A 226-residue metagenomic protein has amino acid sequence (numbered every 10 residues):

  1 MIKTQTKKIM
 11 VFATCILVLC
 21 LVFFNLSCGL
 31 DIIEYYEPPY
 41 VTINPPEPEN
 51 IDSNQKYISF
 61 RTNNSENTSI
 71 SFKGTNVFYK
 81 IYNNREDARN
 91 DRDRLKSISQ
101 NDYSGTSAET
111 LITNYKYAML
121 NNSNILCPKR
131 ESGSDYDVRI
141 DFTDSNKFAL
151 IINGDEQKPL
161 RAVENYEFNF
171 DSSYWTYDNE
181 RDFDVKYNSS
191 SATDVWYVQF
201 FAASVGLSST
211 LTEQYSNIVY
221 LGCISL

Functional and structural regions predicted by a protein language model:
M1-G29: Sec-dependent bacterial lipoprotein signal peptides
T14, L19, S27, L126 (+2 more regions): The N-terminal extracellular segments of secreted preproproteins, especially immediately downstream of signal
V18, N50, N67, S190-A192: Generic marker of residues within folded, mature protein domains
L19, F24, I32, M119 (+1 more regions): Extracellular/secretory pathway and lumenal proteins
G29-S71, L211-L226: Pro/Thr/Ser/Gly-rich low-complexity, intrinsically disordered linker/stalk tracts
N63-S65, I81-N84, A202-T210: Short, flexible beta-strand-to-coil junctions
G74-D194: Recognizes extended acidic, P/S/T-rich segments that occur within or adjacent to Ig-like beta-sandwich modules
D182-G222: Beta-strand-rich modules
